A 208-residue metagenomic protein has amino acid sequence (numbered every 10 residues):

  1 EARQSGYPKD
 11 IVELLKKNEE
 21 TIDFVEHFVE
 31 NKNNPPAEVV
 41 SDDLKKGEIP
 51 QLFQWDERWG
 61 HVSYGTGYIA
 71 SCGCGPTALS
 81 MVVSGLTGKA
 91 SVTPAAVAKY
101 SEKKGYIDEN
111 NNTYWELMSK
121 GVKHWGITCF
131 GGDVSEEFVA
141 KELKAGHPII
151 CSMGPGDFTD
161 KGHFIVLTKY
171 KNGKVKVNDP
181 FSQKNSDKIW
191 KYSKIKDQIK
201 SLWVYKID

Functional and structural regions predicted by a protein language model:
E1-Y106: Active-site-adjacent structural segments surrounding the nucleophilic cysteine of cysteine proteases and isopeptidases
V39-V40, S84, G88-D208: Conserved active-site-adjacent core of cysteine acyl-enzyme catalytic domains
